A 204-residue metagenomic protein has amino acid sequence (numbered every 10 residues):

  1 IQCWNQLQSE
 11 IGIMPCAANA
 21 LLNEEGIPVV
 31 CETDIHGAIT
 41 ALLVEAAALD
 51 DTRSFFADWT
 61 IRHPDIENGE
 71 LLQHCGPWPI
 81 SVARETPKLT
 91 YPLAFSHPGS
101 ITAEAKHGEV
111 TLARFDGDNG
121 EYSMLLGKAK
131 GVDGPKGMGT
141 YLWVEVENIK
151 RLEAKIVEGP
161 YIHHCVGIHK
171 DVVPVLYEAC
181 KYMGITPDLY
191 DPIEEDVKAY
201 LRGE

Functional and structural regions predicted by a protein language model:
I1-I11: A charged, amphipathic alpha-helical module
Q2, D34-I39, K170-P174: Conserved active-site and cofactor/substrate-binding residues in soluble primary-metabolism enzymes
Q2, S54-A57, P187-D191: General beta-strand structural signal in soluble alpha/beta enzymes
L7-S9, T40, L176: Short, well-ordered alpha-helical microsegments
S9-P15, I66-L71: Short acidic, glycine/serine/threonine-rich loops at helix termini
I11-V29: A short, gly/pro- and small-residue-rich
N23-Y141: C-terminal catalytic subdomain
P98-E204: Extended hydrophobic packing segments that form well-structured cores
